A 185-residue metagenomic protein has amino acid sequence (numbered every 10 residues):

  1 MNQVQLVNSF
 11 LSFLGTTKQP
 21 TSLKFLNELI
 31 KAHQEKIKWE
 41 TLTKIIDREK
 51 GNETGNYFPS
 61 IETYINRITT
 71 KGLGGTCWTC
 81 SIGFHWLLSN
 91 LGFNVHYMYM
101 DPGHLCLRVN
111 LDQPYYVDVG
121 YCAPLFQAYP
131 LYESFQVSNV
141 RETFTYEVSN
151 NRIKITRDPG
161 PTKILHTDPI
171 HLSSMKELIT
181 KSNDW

Functional and structural regions predicted by a protein language model:
M1-G72: Secondary-structure boundary elements
N2-Q5, S9, G103-W185: His-Asp-centered catalytic microenvironments across diverse enzyme cores, prominently the transglutaminase-like
K18-T43, T79-M100, V117-R141: Solvent-exposed, charged interface segments at domain starts and junctions
I45, E49-N110: Active-site neighborhood of thiol-dependent amide/isopeptide-bond enzymes
